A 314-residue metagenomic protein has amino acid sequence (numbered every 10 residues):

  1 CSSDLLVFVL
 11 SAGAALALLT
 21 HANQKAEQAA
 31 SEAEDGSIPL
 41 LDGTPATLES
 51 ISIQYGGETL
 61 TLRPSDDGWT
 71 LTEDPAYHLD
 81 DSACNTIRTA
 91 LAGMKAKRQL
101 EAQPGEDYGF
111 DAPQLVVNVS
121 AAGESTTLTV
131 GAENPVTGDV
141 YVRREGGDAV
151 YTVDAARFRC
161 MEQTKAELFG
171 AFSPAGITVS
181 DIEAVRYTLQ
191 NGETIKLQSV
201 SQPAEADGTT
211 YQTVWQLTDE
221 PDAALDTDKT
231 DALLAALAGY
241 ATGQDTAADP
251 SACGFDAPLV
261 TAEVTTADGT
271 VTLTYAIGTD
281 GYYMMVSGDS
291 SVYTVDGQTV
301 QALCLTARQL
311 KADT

Functional and structural regions predicted by a protein language model:
S3-T314: Soluble, acidic/polar mature domains that operate outside membranes
